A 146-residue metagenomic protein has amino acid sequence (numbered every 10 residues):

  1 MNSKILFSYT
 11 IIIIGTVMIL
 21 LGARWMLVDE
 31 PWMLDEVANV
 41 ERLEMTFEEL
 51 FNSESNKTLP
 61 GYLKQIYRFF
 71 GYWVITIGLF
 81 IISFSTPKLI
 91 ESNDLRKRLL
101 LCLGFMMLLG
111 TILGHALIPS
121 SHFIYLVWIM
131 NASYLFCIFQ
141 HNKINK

Functional and structural regions predicted by a protein language model:
M1-G15, L63, S133-K146: Cytoplasmic juxtamembrane interface segments
N2-Y9, S55-G61, Q65, I90-L95 (+1 more regions): Juxtamembrane loop-transmembrane helix junctions in multi-pass integral membrane proteins, especially the extracellular
L6-A38: N-terminal signal-anchor transmembrane alpha helix
F7-V17, F70, I77, L99-M107 (+1 more regions): Hydrophobic alpha-helical transmembrane segments of polytopic
D35-V40, K57-T76: A loop-to-helix transmembrane entry motif
E41-S55: Luminal/periplasmic active-site loops of membrane-embedded glycosylation enzymes
G78-K97: Juxtamembrane helix-break-helix junctions at the cytosolic face of small multi-pass alpha-helical membrane proteins
F105-K146: Alpha-helical transmembrane segments of multi-pass integral membrane proteins, characterized by long hydrophobic
